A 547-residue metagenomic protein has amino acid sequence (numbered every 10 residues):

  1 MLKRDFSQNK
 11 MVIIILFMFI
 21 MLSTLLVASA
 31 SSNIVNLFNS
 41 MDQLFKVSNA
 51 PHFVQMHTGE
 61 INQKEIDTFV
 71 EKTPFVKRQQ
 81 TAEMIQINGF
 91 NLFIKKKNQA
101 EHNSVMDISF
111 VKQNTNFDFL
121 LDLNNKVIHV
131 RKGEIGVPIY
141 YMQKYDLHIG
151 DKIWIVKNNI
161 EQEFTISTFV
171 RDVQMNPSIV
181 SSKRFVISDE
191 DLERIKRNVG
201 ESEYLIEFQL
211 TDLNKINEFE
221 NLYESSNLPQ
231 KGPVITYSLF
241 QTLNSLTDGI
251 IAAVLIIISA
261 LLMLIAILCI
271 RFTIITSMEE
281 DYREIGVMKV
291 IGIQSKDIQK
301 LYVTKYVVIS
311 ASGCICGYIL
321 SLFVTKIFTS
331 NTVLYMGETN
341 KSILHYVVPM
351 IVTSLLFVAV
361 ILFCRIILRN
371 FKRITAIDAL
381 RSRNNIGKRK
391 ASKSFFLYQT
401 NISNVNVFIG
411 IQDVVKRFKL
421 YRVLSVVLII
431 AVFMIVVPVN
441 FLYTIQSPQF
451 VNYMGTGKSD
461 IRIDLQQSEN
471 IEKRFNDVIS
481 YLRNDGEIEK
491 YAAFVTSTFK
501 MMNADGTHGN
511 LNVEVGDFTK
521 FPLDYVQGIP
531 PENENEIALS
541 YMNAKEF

Functional and structural regions predicted by a protein language model:
M1-A28, V303, V307, R389-V432: N-terminal Sec/SRP start-transfer signal
S7-F17, L22-A50, K326-N331, L420-R422 (+1 more regions): Alpha-helical transmembrane segments
M11, N33-I34, S40-L44, Q113-T115 (+4 more regions): Peri-transmembrane interface segments
M41-F93, K215-E218, M454-G516: Membrane-proximal extracellular/periplasmic loop immediately following the first transmembrane helix
P51-T58, Y141-Q143, N176, S182-V186 (+3 more regions): A short beta-strand structural signal in non-transmembrane regions
F90-Y145, E163, V451-G457, E472-F547: Short beta-strand boundary microenvironments
R271-S277, D281-R283, V307-T339, Y346-R373: Small-residue-rich transmembrane alpha-helices
